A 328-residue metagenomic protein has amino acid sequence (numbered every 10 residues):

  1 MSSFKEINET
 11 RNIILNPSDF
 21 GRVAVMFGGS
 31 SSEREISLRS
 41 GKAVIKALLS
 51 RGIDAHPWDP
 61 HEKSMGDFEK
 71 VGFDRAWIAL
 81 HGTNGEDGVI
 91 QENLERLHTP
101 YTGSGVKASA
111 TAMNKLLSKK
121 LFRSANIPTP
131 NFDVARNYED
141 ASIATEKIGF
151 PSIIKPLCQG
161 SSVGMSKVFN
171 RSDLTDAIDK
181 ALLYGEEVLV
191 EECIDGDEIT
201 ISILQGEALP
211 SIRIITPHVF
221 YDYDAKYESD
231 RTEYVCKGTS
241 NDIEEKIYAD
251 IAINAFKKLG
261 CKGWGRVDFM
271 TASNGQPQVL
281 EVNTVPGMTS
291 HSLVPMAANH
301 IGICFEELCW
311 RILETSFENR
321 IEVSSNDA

Functional and structural regions predicted by a protein language model:
M1-L117, S124, V134-I143, T315-S324: ATP-binding N-terminal substructure of ATP-dependent carboxylate-amine bond-forming enzymes
S37, P130-F132, S152-D179, E198: Glycine-rich phosphate-binding loop of ATP-grasp-fold ATP-dependent ligases
A55, P100-Y101, T129, S152 (+1 more regions): Hydrophobic beta-strand scaffold residues
G82, P217, N283-A297: Glycine-rich phosphate/pyrophosphate-binding beta-alpha loops
F122-R123, E146-V163, E186-D195, I199: ATP-grasp fold ATP-binding core
F169-D250, T271-Q278: Phosphate-binding site of ATP-dependent enzymes
E192, I201-I203, F256-M288, A298 (+1 more regions): Conserved metal-phosphate-binding beta-hairpin within the catalytic cores of diverse ATP-dependent phosphoryl-transfer
R213-G265, M296-A328: Active-site "cap" helix and flanking loop/linker of ATP-utilizing ligase/carboxylase catalytic domains
